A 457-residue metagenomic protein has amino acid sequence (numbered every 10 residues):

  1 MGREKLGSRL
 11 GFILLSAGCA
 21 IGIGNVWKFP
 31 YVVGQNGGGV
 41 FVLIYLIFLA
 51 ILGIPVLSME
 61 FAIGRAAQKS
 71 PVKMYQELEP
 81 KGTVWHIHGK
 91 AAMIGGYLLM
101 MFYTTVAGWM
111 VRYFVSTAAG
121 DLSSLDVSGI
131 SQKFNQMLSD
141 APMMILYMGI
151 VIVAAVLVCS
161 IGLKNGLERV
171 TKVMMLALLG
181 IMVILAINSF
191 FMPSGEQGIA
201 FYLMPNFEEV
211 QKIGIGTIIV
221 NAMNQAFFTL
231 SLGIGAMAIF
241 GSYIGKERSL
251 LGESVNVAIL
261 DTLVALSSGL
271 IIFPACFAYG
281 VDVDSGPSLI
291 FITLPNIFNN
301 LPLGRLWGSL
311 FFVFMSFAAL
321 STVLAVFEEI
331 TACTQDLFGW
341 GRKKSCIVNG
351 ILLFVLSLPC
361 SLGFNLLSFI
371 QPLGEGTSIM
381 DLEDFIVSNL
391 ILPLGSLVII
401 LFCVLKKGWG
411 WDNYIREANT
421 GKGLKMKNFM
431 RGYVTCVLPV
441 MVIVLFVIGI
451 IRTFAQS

Functional and structural regions predicted by a protein language model:
M1-W27, V56-F61, R65-I87, G245-S249 (+1 more regions): Membrane-interface "cap" regions at the ends of multi-pass membrane proteins
G2-L6, E168, K172-L320, L324 (+1 more regions): Membrane-embedded translocation segments of transport machinery
R3, K73, A107-S139, Y243-E247 (+5 more regions): Helix-loop-helix connectors at the membrane interface of multi-pass transporters/channels
R3-E4, V32-N36, A66-A91, T104-K164 (+5 more regions): Inter-helical loop and helix-membrane interface segments of multi-pass membrane transporters/permeases
K5-S16, F41-I44, T83-Y97, L146-V151 (+6 more regions): Select transmembrane alpha-helical segments in multipass membrane proteins
G11-F48, G235-G241, L251-V255, I259-L260 (+1 more regions): Transmembrane helix-boundary motif of multi-pass solute transporters/channels
G11-I13, C19, I145-L146, L260-L266 (+4 more regions): Loop-to-transmembrane helix boundary motifs in multi-pass membrane proteins
H88-M93, F338-G350, D384-V442: C-terminal membrane-solvent junction of multi-pass transporters and transport-like membrane proteins
